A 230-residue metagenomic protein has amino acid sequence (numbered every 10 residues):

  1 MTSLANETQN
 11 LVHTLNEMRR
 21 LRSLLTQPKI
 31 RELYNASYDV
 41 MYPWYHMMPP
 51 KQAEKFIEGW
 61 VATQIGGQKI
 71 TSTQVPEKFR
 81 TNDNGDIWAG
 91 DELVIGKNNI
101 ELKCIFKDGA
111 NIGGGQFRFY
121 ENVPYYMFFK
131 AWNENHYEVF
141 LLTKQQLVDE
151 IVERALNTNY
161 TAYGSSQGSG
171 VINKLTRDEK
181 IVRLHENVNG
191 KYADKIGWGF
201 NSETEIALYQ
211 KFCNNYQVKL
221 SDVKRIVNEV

Functional and structural regions predicted by a protein language model:
M1-N98, C104-V230: Nucleic-acid endonuclease domains
